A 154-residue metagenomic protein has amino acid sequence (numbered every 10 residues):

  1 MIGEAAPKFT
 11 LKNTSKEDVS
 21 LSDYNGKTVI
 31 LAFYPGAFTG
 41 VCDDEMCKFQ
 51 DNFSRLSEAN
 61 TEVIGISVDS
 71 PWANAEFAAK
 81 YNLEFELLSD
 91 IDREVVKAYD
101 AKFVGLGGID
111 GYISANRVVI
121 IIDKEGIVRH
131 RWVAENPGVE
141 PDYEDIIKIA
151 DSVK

Functional and structural regions predicted by a protein language model:
M1-K154: Chalcogenol-based redox active-site neighborhoods
